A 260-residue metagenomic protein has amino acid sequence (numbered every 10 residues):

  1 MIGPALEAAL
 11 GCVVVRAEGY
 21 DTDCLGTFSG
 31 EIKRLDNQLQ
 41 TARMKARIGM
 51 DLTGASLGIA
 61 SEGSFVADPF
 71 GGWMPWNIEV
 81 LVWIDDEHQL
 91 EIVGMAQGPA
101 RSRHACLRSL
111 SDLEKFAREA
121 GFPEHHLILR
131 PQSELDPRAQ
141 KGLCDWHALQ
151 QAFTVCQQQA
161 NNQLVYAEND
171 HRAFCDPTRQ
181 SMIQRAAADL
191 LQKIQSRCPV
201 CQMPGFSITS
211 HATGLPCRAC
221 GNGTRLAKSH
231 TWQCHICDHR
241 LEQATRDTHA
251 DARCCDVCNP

Functional and structural regions predicted by a protein language model:
M1-P4, A8: N-terminal basic/disordered segments at the start of proteins
A8-L25: N-terminal glycine-rich anion-binding loops that anchor highly charged ligand groups
Y20-T41: N-terminal beta-loop-helix "entrance" segment that forms/cooperates in small-molecule cofactor or anionic ligand
T41, K45-D86: N-terminal glycine-rich phosphate/adenylate-binding segment common to multiple enzyme folds
S61-S64, D86-E87, M95, C201 (+1 more regions): Fold-independent oxyanion-binding glycine-rich loops and adjacent beta-strand/coil segments at enzyme active sites
L90-H125: Compact, glycine/acidic-enriched structural inserts
R118-A187, Q192-R197: Active-site rim beta-loop-alpha module in soluble metabolic enzymes
R185-P260: Cys/His-rich short segments
